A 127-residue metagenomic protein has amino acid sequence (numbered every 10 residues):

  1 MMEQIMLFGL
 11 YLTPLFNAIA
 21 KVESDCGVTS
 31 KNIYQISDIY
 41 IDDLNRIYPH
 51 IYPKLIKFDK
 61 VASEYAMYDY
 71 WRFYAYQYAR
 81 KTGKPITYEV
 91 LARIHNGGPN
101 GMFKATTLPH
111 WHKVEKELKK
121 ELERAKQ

Functional and structural regions predicted by a protein language model:
M1-P14, K120-Q127: N-terminal secretory targeting signals
Y11-G27, I36, M67, E89-P99: Short, functionally critical alpha-helical segments immediately adjacent to catalytic or ligand/cofactor-binding
D25-R46: N-terminal targeting signals for Sec/Tat export/insertion, comprising classic cleavable signal peptides
V28, F103-K104: Short catalytic/ligand-binding loop motif for oxyanion handling, primarily in non-cytosolic enzymes, centered on
S37, W111-V114: Glycine-rich, phosphate-binding/catalytic loops in enzymes
D43, I47-F103, V114-E121: Alpha-helical segment that forms one wall of the substrate-binding/catalytic cleft in peptidoglycan-active domains
A105-P109: A short acidic/glycine-rich loop-to-helix N-cap element
